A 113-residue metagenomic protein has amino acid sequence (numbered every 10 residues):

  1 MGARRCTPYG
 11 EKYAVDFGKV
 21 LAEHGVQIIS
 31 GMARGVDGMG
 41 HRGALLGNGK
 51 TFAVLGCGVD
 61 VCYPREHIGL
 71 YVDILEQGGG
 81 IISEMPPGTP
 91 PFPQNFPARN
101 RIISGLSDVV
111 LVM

Functional and structural regions predicted by a protein language model:
M1-M113: Glycine-biased, small-residue-rich flexible motifs in mid-sequence functional cores and linkers
